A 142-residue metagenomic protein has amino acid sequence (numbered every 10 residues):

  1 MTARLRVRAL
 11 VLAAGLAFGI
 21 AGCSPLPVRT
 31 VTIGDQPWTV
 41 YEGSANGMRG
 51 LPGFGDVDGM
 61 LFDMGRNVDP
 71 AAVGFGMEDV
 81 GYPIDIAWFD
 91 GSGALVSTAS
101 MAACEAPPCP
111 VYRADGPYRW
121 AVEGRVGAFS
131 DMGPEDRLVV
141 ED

Functional and structural regions predicted by a protein language model:
T2-L10: Bacterial N-terminal signal peptides that target proteins for export
G19-G22: C-terminal motif of bacterial Sec signal peptides marking the signal peptidase cleavage site
S24-D142: Compact, glycine-rich, soluble single-domain proteins
